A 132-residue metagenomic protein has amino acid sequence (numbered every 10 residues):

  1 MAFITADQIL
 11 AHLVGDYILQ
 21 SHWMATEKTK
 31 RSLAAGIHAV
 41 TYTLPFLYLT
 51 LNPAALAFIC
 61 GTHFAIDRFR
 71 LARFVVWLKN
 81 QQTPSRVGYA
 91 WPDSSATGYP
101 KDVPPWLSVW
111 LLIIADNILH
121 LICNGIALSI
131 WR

Functional and structural regions predicted by a protein language model:
M1-R132: Hydrophobic alpha-helical transmembrane segments
